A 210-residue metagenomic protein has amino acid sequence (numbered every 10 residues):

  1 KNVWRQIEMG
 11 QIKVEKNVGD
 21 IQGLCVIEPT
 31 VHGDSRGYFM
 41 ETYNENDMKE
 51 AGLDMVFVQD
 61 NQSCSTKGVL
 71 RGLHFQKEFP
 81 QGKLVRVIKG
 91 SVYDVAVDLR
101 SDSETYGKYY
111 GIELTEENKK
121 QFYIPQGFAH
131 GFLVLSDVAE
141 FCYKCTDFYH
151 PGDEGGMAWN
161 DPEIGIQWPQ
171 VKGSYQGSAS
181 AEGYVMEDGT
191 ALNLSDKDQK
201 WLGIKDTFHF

Functional and structural regions predicted by a protein language model:
W4-E117, S136-V138, C145-F210: Non-catalytic, conserved peripheral segments adjacent to functional cores
F122, H130-L135, Y143: Short beta-strand His + acidic residue motifs that chelate non-heme Fe in jelly-roll/DSBH and cupin folds
